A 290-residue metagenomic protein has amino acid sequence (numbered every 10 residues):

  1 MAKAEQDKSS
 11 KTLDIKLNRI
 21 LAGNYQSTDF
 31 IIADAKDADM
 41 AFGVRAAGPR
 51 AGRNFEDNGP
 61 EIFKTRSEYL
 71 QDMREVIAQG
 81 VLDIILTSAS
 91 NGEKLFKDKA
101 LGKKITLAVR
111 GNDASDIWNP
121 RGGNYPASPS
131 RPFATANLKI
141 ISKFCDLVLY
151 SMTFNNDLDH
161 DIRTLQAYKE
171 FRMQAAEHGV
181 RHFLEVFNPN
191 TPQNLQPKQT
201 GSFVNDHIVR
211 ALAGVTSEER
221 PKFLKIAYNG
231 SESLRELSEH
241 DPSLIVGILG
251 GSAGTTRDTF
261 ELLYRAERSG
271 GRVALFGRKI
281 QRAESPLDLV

Functional and structural regions predicted by a protein language model:
M1-N156: Alpha/beta catalytic barrel-like cores
K11, N156-Q166, A253-T255: Active-site glycine- and acidic-residue-rich loops that bind and position anionic ligands or nucleotide-like cofactors
V81, G102-T106, S217-R220, E239-G247 (+1 more regions): Glycine-enriched alpha-helix->loop->beta-strand junction motifs that scaffold or abut catalytic
I84-S90, A108-R110, S151-T164, R181-F183 (+1 more regions): Catalytic beta/alpha-barrel core
A89, G250-G251, R278: Short secondary-structure boundary segments
K97-W118, T164-H178, S202-V209, L234-A253 (+1 more regions): Alpha-helix-loop-beta-strand connector modules within alpha/beta enzyme cores
E185, G277: Conserved, mostly hydrophobic/aromatic
E267, Q281-V290: C-terminal helical cap(s) of enzyme catalytic domains, especially alpha/beta-barrels
